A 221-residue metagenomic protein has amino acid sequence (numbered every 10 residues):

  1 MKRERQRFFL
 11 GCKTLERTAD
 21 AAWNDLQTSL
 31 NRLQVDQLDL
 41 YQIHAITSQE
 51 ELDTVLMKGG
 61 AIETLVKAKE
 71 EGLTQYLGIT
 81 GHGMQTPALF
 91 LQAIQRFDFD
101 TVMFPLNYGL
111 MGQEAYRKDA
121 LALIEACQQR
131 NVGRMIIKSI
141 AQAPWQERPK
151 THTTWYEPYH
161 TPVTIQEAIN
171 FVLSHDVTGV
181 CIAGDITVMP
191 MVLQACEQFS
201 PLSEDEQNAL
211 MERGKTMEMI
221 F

Functional and structural regions predicted by a protein language model:
M1-Q6, Q27-D36, K67-K69, Q92-D98 (+1 more regions): Acidic (Asp/Glu)-rich catalytic clusters
R5-F8, D36-L40, Q75-Y76: Short acidic capping loops at alpha-helix termini that bridge into adjacent secondary structure
R7-T18, L40-A45, F104-Y108: A short, structured active-site edge motif that brings together acidic residues
L15-A19, Q75-G78: Short, charged, low-hydrophobicity "junction" segments
T18-Q27: Glycine-rich anion/phosphate-binding loops
L30-D53: Active-site groove signature of glycoside hydrolases
I46-F221: Beta/alpha (TIM)-barrel catalytic core signal, keyed to glycine-rich beta->alpha loops juxtaposed to Asp/Glu that bind
